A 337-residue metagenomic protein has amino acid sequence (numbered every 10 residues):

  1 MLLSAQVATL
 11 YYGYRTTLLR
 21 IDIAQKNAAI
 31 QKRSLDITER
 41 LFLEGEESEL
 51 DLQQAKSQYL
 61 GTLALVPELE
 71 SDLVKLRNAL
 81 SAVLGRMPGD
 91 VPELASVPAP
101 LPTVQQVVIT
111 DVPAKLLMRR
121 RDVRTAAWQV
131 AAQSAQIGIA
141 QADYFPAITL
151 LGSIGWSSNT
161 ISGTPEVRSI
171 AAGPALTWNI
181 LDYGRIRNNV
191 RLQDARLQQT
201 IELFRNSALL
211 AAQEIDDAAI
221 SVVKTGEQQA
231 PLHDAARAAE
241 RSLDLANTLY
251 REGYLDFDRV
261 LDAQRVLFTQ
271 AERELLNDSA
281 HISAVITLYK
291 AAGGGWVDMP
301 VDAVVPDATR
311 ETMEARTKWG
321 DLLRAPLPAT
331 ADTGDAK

Functional and structural regions predicted by a protein language model:
M1-V112, S221, T225, L245-T248 (+3 more regions): Periplasmic alpha-helical coiled-coil/stalk elements that build and connect Gram-negative outer-membrane
L3, K26, L50, Q54 (+7 more regions): Sec/SRP-type N-terminal targeting helices
F42-E46, Y250-Y254, A291-G295: A short glycine-centered flexible hinge/capping loop motif at secondary-structure junctions
A82, R86-M87, T287-V297, T330-D332: Long amphipathic alpha-helical coiled-coil segments
D90-I109, K115, G138, L151-R191 (+1 more regions): Small/polar, glycine/serine/threonine/aspartate-rich low-complexity segments that form flexible
D234-N247: Generic long, charged, amphipathic alpha-helical segments
D256-F268, M299-V305: Short histidine
A271-E311: A contiguous, mid-protein "functional segment" used to position or interact with cofactors/ions or partner subunits
